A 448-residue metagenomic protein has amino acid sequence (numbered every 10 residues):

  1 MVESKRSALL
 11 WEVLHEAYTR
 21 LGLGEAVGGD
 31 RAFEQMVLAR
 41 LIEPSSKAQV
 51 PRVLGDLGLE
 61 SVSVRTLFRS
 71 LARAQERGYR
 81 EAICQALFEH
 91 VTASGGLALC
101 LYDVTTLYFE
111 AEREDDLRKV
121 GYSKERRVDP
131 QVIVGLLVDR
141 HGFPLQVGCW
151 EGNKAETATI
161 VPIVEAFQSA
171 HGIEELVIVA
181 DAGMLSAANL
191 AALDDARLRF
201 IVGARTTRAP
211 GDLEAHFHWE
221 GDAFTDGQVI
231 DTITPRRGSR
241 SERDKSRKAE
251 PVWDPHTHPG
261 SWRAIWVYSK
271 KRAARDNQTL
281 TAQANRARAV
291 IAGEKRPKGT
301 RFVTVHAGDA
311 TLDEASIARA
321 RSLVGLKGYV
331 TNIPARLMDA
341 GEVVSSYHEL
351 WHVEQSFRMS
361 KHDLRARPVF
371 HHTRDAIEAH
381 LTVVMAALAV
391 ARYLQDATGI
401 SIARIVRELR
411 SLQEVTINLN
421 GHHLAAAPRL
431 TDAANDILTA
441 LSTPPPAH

Functional and structural regions predicted by a protein language model:
M1-S4, A8-H448: Anion-binding and metal-coordination hotspots
